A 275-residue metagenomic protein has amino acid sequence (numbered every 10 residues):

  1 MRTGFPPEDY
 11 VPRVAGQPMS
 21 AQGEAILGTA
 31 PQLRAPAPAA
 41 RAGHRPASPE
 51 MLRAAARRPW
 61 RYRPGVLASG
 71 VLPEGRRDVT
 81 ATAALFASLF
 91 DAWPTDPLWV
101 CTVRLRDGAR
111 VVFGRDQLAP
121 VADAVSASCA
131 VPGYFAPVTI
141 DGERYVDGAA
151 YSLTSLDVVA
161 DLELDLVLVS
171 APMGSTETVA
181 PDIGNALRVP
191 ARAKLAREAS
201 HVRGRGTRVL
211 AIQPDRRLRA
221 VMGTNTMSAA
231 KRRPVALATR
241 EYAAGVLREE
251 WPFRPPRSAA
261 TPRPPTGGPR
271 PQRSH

Functional and structural regions predicted by a protein language model:
M1-H275: Patatin-like phospholipase
